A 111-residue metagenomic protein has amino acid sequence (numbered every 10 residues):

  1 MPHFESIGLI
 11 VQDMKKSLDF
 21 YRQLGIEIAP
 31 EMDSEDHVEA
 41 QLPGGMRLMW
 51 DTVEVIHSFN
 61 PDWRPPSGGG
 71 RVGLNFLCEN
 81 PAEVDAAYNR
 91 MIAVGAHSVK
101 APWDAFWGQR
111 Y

Functional and structural regions predicted by a protein language model:
M1-E5, I10-M32, L42-S98: Glyoxalase I/VOC metalloenzyme domain signal
L9, P102, Q109: Gly/Ser/Thr-rich helix-start
E31, W103-D104: Short polar/acidic secondary-structure junctions
S34-D36, F106-R110: Short acidic/glycine-enriched loop/turn segments that link adjacent beta-strands
Q41-P43, G108-Y111: Acidic pyrophosphate-coordinating catalytic loop
V94, D104-F106: Short loop/turn motifs at secondary-structure junctions and domain boundaries
